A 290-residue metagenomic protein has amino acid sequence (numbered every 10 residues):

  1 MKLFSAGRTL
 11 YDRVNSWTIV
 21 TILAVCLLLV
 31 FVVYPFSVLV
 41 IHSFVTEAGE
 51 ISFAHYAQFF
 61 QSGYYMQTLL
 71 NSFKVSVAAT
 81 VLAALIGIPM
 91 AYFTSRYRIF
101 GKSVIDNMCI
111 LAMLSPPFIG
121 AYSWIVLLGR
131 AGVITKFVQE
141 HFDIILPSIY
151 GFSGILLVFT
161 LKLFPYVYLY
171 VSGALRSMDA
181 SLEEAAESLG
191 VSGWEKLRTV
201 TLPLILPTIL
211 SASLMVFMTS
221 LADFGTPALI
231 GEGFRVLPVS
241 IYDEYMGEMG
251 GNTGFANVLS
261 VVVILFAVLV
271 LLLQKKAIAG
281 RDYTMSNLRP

Functional and structural regions predicted by a protein language model:
M1-A24, K275-P290: Transmembrane alpha-helical segments of polytopic membrane transport and secretion proteins
A6-T9, S52-F60: A short amphipathic helical element positioned immediately N-terminal to and/or at the very start of a transmembrane
V14-G49, Q61-R176, L204-F224, A256-K275: Membrane-water interface segments at the C-terminal ends of transmembrane alpha-helices in multi-pass inner-membrane
V45, V126, F224-G250: Glycine-rich helix-loop "coupling/hinge" segments at transmembrane-helix boundaries in multipass transporters
A54-Q58, T135-S148, V236-Y245: Short juxtamembrane loops and helix-capping segments at transmembrane helix boundaries of multi-pass membrane proteins
L182: Helix-turn-helix DNA-binding elements, focusing on the entry/boundary residues of the two helices that contact DNA
A185-A186, K196, V200: Hydrophobic positions on the alpha-helical face of helix-turn-helix-like DNA-binding modules
L189-V191, P203: Glycine/proline-centered hinge or cleavage motifs at structural transition points of membrane proteins
